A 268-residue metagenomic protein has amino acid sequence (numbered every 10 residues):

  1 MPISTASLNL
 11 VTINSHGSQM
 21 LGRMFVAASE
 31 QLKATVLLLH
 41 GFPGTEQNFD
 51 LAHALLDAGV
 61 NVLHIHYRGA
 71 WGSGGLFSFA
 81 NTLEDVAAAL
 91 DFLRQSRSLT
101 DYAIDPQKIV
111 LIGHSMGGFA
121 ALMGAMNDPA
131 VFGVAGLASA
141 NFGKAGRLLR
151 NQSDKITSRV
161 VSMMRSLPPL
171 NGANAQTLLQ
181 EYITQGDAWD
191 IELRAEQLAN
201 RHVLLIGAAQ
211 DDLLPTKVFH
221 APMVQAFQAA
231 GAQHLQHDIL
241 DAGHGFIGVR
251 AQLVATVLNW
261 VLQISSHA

Functional and structural regions predicted by a protein language model:
M1-E30: N-terminal cap/lid segment of alpha/beta-hydrolase-fold proteins
L32-G41: Short beta-strand element of the alpha/beta-hydrolase
G41-A54: The serine-hydrolase catalytic nucleophile loop
L56-G74: Conserved alpha/beta-hydrolase
F77-A103: Alpha/beta-hydrolase active-site loop
L99-S115: Alpha/beta-hydrolase fold nucleophile elbow
M126-L178: Hydrolase active-site cap/lid region
A173-A255, W260-L262: Serine-hydrolase catalytic core
